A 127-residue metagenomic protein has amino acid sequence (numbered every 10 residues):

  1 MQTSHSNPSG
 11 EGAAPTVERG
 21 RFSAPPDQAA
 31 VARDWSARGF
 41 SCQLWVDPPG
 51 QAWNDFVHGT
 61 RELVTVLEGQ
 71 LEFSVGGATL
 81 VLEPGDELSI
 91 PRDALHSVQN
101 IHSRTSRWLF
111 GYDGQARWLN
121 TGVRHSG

Functional and structural regions predicted by a protein language model:
M1-W45, H125-G127: A short, N-terminal "cap"/entry segment at the start of jelly-roll beta-barrel domains of the cupin/DSBH fold
A32-D34, A52-H58, Q99-I101: Short histidine-centered beta-strand/loop micro-motifs that create catalytic or ligand/metal-coordination sites
D47, V57-F73: Short, conserved beta-strand element in jelly-roll/cupin
L63, Q70-E72, T79, L95 (+1 more regions): Structural motif
G77-D93: Short acidic-glycine-tyrosine-enriched beta hairpin
R92-W118: Ligand-binding loop in jelly-roll beta-barrel domains
L119-H125: Short, charged, intrinsically disordered terminal tails
